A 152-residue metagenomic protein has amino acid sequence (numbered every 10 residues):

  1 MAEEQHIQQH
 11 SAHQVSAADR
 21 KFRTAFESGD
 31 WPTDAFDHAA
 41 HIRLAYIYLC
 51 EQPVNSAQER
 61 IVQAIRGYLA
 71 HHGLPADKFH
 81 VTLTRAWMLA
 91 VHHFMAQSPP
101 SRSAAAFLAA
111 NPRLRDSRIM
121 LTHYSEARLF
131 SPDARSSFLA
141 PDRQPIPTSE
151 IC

Functional and structural regions predicted by a protein language model:
M1-Q5, S11: Ser/Thr/Pro-rich, acidic low-complexity intrinsically disordered regulatory segments
A12-H13, F26: Hydrophobic alpha-helical segments, principally membrane-spanning helices and signal/leader peptides
S16, S28-P100: Conserved, aromatic- and glycine-enriched, well-ordered alpha/beta core segments that occur as contiguous structural
D19-E27: Repeat-mediated protein-protein interaction surfaces in helical alpha-solenoids
H80-C152: A charged, amphipathic interaction segment
